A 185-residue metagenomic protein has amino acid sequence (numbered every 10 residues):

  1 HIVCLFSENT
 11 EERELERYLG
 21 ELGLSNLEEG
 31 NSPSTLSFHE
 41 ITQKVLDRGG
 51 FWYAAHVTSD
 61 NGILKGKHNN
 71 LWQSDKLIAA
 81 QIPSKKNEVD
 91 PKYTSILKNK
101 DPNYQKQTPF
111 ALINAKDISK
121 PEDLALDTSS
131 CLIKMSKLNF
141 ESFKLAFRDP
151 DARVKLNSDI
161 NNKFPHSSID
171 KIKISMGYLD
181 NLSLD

Functional and structural regions predicted by a protein language model:
H1-S25, E29, F51, S59-D185: Charged catalytic cores and adjacent phosphate/nucleic-acid-binding surfaces used for phosphate/nucleic-acid chemistry
N31-L46: Alpha-helix-centered segments that form part of catalytic cores
A55: Mixed-charge (Asp/Glu-Lys/Arg
